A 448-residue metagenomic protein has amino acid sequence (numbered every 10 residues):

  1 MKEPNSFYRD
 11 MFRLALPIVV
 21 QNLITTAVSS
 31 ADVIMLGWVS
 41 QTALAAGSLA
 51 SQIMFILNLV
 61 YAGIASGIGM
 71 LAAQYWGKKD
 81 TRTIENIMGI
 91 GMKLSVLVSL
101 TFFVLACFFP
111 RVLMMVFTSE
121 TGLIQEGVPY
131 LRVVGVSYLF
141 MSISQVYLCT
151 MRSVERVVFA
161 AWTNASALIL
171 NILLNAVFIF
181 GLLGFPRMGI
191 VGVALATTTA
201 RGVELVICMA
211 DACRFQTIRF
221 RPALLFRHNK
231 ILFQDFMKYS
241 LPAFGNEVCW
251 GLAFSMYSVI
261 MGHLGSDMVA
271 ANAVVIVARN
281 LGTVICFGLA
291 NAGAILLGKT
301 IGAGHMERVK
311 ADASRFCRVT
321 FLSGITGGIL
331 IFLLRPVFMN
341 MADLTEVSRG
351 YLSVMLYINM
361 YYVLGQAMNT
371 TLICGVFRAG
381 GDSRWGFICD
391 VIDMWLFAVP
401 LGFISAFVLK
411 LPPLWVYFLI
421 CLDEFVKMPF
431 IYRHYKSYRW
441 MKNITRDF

Functional and structural regions predicted by a protein language model:
M1-I18, A72-S137, F185-S240, L297-Y362 (+1 more regions): Short alpha-helical transmembrane segments in multi-pass integral membrane proteins
E3-I34, W38-V39, Q52-G67, L71 (+6 more regions): N-terminal transmembrane alpha-helices
R13-D32, V133, S144, A167 (+5 more regions): Transmembrane helical elements of multi-pass membrane transporters/channels
I18, N22, V33-I34, S51 (+17 more regions): Transmembrane alpha-helix boundary and packing residues in multipass membrane permease domains and related
V20, I24, V28, L57-Y61 (+14 more regions): Residue-level hotspots within pore-lining transmembrane alpha-helices of multi-pass secondary transporters
L23, A27-A45, M114-T121, V177-M188 (+4 more regions): Helix-terminus/linker motif at the lipid-water interface of multi-pass membrane proteins
L44-V104, F108, M141-A160, S258 (+2 more regions): Small-residue-rich hydrophobic transmembrane alpha-helices
A65, V134-S153, A160-L168, V193-C208 (+5 more regions): Short runs within selected transmembrane alpha-helices of multi-pass transporters and secretion channels
